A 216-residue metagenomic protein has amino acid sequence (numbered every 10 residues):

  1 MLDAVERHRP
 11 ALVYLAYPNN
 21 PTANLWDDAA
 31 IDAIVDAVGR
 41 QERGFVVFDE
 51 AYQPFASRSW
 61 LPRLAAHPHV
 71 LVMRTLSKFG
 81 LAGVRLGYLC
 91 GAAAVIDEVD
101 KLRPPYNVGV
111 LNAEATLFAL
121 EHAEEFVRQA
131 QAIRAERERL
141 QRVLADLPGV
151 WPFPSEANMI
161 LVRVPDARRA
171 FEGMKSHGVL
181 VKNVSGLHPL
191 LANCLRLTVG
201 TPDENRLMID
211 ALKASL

Functional and structural regions predicted by a protein language model:
M1-P54: Active-site phosphate-binding strand-loop segment of PLP-dependent enzymes
R9, E42-R43, P68, P148-G149 (+1 more regions): Residue-level detector of structured alpha->beta connecting loops
P62-V70: Nucleotide-activated donor-binding/catalytic signature segment of Leloir-type glycosyltransferases, i.e., the conserved
H69-D146, W151-P152: PLP-dependent aminotransferase class I/II
L81-G83, E156, P189-L191: Short acidic/glycine-enriched loop/turn segments that link adjacent beta-strands
I133-R134, E138, L144-G178, V199: Conserved PLP-binding catalytic core of the aspartate aminotransferase-like
S176-H177, G186-L216: PLP-dependent enzyme catalytic core of the Aspartate aminotransferase-like
